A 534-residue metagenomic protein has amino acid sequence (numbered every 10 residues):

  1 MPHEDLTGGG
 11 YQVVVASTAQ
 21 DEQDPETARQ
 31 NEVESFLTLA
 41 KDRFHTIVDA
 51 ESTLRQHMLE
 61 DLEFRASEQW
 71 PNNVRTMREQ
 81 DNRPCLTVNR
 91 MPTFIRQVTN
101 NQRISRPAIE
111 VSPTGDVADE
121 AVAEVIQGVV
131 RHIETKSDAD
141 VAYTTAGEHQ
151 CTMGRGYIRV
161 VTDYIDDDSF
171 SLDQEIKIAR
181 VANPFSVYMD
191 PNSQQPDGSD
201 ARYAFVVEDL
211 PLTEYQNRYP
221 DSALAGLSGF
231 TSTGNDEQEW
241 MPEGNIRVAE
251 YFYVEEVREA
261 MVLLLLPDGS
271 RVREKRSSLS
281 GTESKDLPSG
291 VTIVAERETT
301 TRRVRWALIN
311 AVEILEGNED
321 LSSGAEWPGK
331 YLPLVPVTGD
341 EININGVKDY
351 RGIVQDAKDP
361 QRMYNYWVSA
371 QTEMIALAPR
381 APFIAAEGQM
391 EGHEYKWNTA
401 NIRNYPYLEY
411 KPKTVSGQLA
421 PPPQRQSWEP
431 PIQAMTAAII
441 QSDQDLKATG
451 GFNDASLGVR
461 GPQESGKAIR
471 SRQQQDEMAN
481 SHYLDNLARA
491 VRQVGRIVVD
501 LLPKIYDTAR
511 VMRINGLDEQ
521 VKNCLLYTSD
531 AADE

Functional and structural regions predicted by a protein language model:
M1-S529: Extended alpha-helical, oligomerization-prone segments that build pores/tubes and scaffolds
D530-E534: A short, hydrophobic C-terminal helix/tail in secreted or cell-surface proteins
